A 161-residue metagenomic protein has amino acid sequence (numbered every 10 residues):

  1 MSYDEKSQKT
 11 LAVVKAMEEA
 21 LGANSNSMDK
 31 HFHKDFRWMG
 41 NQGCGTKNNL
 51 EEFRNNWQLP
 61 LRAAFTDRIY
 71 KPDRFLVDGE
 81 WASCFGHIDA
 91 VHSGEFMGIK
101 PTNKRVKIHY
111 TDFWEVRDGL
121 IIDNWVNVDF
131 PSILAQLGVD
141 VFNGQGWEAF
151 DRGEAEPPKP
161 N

Functional and structural regions predicted by a protein language model:
M1-K30, K34, G144, A149-N161: Short, low-complexity N-terminal intrinsically disordered segments enriched in polar/charged residues
T10-E18, W38, W57-L61, A82 (+5 more regions): Short, structured motif recognition centered on aromatic/hydrophobic residues
G22, A90-H92, V116: Beta-strand elements of well-folded, non-transmembrane domains
N26-W81, H87-D89: A solvent-exposed, acidic/Ser-Thr-rich amphipathic alpha-helical stretch
Q42-G45, V91-H109: A cross-kingdom feature marking solvent-exposed beta-strand/loop segments within repeated, beta-rich binding/scaffold
K71-F75, H109-W114: Hydrophobic/aromatic beta-strand elements that line small-molecule binding cavities or substrate pockets in beta-rich
I99-P101, L134-V139: A short acidic/glycine-rich loop-to-helix N-cap element
W125-L134: Short, solvent-exposed aromatic-acidic interface loops
